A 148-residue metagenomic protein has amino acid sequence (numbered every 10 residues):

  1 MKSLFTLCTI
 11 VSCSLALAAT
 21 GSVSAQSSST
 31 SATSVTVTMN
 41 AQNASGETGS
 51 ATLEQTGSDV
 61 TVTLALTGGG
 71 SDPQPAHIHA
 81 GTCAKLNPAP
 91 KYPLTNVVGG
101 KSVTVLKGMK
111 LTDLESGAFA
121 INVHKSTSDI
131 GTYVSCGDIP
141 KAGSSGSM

Functional and structural regions predicted by a protein language model:
S3-C8, L15, A19-M148: N-terminal leader/targeting pre-sequences
